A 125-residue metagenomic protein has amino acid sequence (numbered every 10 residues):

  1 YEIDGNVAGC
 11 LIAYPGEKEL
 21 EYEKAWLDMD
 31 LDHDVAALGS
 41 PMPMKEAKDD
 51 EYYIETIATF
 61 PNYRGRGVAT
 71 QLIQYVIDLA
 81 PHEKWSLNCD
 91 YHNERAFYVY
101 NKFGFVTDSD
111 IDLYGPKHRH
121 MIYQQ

Functional and structural regions predicted by a protein language model:
Y1-L11: Conserved beta-hairpin
I3, P15, I122-Y123: Conserved hydrophobic "DFG−1" position in protein kinase catalytic cores
L11-G16, N88: Short beta->alpha transition motifs characteristic of CBS
P15-Y52, T56: Conserved acyl-donor/pantetheine-binding loop and adjacent beta-alpha core of acyl/acetyltransferases and related
D50, I57-R64, L87-F97, L113-H118 (+1 more regions): Conserved beta-strand-loop-alpha-helix junction that forms the acyl-donor binding cleft
D50-Y52, I73, L79-D90: Conserved GNAT acetyl-CoA-binding A-motif
T56-P61, G65-D78, Y98-K102: Conserved acetyl-CoA-binding loop-helix of GNAT-fold acetyltransferases
N101-D110: Conserved acetyl-CoA-binding loop of GNAT-fold acetyltransferases
